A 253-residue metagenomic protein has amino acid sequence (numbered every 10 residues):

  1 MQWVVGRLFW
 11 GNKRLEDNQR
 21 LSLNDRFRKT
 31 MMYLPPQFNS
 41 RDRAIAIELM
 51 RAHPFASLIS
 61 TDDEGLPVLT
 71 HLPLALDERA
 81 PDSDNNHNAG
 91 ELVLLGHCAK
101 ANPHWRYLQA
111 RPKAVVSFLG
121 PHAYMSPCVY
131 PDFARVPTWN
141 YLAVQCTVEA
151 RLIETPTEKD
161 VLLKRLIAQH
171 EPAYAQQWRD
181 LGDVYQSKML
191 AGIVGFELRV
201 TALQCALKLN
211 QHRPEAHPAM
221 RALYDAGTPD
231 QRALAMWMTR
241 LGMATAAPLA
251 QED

Functional and structural regions predicted by a protein language model:
N12, D17-N18, D25: Intrinsic-disorder-associated, low-complexity terminal segments enriched in Asp/Asn/His/Tyr and depleted of Lys/Arg
N24-T30, R151-D253: C-terminal edge-of-domain segments
Y33-S57: Short, basic/aromatic recognition patches
H53-K100: Short beta-strand segments
P54, T70, G90-L94, A110-A114 (+2 more regions): A generic structural signal for short beta-strands and their flanking turns/coil linkers
K100-L162: Short, structured beta-strand-loop surface elements
